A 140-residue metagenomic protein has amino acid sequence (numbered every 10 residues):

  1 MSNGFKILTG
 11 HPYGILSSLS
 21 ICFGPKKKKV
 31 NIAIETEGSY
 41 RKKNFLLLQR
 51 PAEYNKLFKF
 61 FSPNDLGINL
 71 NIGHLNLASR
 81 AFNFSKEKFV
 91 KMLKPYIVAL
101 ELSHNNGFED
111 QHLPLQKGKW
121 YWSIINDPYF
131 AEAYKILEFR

Functional and structural regions predicted by a protein language model:
M1-G67, L77: Active-site acidic/histidine proton-transfer and metal-coordination neighborhood in alpha/beta enzyme cores
F5-K6, N44-A52, H74-I136, R140: Gly/Pro-rich active-site loop or hairpin
N71: Active-site glycine-centered loops adjacent to acidic/histidine catalytic or metal-binding residues that shape
